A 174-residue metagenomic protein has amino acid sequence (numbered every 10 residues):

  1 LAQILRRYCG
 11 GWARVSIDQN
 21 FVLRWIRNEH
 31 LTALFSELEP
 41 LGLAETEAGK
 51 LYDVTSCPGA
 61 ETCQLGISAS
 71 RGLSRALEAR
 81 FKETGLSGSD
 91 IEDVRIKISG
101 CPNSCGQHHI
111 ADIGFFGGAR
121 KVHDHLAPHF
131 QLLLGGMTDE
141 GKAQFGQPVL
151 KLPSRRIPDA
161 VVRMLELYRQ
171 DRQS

Functional and structural regions predicted by a protein language model:
L1-A127: Small-residue-enriched alpha-helical segments and adjacent helix-cap loops that form tight helix-helix packing
H109-Q173: Mobile "lid/hinge" segments at catalytic clefts and subdomain interfaces of large enzymes
